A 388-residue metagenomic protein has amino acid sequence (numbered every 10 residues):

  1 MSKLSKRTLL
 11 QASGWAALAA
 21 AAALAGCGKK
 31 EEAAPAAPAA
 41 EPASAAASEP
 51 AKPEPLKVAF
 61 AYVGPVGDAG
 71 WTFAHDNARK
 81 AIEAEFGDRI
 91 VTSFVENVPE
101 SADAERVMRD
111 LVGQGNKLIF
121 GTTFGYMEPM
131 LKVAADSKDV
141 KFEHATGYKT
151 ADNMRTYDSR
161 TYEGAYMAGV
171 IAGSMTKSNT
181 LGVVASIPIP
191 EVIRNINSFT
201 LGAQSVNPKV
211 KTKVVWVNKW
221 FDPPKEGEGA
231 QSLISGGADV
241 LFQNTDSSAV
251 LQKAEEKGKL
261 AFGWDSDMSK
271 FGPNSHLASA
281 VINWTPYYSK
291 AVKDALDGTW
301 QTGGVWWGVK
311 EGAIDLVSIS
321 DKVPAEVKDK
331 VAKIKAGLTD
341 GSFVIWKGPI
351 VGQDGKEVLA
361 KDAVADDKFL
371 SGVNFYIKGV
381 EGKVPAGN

Functional and structural regions predicted by a protein language model:
K6-L10: N-terminal export leaders
Q11-A12, G28-K30: N-terminal helix-turn-helix DNA-binding module of bacterial transcription factors
S13-A17: Sec-dependent signal peptide hydrophobic core
A23-G26: C-terminal motif of bacterial Sec signal peptides marking the signal peptidase cleavage site
K29-N388: A residue-level marker of the well-folded mature domains of exported/periplasmic proteins
